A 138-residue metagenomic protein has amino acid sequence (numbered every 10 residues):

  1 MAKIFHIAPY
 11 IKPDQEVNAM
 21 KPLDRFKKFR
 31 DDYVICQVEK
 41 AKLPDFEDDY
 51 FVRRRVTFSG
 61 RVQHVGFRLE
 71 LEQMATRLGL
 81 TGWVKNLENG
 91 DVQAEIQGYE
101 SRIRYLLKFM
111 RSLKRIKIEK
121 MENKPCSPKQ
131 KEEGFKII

Functional and structural regions predicted by a protein language model:
A2-I138: Intrinsically disordered, low-complexity, mixed-charge
